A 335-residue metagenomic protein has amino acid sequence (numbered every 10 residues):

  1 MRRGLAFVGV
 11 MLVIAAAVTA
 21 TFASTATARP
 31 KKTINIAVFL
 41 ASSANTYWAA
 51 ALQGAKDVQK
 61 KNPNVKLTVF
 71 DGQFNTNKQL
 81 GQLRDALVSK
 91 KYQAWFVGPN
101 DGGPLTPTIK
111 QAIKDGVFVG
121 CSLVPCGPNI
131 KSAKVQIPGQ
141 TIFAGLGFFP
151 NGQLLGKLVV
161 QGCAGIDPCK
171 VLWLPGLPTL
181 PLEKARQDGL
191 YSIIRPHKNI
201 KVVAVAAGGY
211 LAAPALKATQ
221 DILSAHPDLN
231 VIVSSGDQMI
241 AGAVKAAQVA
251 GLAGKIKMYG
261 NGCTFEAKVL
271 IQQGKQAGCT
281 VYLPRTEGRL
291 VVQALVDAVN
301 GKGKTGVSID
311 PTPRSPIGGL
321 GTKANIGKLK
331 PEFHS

Functional and structural regions predicted by a protein language model:
M1-N35, K60-K61, K110-D115, S335: Short, low-complexity disordered leader/linker segments with a strong preference for bacterial N-terminal type II
K32-I34, W173-L174, P178, L182 (+2 more regions): Hinge/cleft segment of the Venus flytrap/periplasmic-binding protein
T33-N62, L67-R84, F96-G103, L174-A185 (+3 more regions): Extracytoplasmic "Venus flytrap"
Y47-K61, V65, N151-L155, P181-I200 (+5 more regions): Short, solvent-exposed amphipathic alpha-helices that sit in or adjacent to ligand/effector-binding or catalytic
L67, V119-G120, V202: Hydrophobic beta-strand scaffold residues
Q79, T141-C169, P214-L216, C263-A267 (+1 more regions): Hydrophobic alpha-helical segments within soluble ligand-binding/sensing domains
A94-D115, L190, A204-V269: Hydrophobic alpha-helical
T108-P150, T264-Q272, A277: Flexible loop/hinge segments that line or gate small-molecule binding clefts
